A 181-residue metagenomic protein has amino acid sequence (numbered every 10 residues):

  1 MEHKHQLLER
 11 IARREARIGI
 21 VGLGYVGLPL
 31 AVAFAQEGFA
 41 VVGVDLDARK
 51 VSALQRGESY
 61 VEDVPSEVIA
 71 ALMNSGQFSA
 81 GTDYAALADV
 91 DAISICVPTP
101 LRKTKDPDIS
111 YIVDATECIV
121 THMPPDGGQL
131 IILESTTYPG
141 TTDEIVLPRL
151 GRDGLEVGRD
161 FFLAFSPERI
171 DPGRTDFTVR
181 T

Functional and structural regions predicted by a protein language model:
M1-T181: Structural/interface elements that position substrates and couple domains in central-metabolism enzymes
